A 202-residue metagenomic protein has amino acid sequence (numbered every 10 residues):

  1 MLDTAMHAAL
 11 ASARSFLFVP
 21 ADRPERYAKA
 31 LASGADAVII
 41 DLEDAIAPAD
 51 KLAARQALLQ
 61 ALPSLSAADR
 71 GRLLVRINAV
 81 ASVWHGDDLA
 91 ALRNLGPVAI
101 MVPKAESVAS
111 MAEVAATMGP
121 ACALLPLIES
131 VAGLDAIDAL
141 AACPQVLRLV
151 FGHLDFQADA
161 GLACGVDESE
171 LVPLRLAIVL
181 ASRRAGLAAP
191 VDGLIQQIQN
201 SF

Functional and structural regions predicted by a protein language model:
M1-F202: Expand to "…catalyze enediolate/carbanion chemistry for C-C bond making/breaking, isomerization, decarboxylation
